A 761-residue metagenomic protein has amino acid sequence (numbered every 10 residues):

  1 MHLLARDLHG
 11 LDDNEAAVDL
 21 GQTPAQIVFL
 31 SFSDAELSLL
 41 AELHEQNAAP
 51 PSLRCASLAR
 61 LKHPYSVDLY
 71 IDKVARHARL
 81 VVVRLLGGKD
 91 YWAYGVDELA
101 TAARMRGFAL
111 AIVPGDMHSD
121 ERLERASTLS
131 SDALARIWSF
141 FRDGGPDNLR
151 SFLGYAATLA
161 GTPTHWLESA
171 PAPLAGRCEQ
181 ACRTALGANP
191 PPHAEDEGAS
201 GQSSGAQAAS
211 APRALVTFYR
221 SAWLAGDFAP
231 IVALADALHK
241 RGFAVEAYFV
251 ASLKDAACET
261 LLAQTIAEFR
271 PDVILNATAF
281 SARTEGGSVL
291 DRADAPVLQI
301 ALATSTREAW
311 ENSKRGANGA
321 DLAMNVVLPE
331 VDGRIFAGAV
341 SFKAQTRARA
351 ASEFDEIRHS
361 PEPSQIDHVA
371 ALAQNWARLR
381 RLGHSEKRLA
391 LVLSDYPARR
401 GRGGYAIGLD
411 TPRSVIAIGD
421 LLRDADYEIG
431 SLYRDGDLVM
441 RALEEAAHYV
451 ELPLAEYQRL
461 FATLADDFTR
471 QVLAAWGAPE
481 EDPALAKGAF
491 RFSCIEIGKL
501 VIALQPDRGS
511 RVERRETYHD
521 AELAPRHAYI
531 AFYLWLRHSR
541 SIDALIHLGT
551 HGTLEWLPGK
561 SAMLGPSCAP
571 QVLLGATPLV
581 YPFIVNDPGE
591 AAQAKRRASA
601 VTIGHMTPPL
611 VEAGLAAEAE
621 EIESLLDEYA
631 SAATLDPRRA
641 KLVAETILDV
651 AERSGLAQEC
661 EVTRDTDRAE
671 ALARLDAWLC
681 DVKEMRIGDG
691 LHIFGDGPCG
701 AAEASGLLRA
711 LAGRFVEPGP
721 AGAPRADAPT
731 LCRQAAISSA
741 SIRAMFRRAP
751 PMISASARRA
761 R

Functional and structural regions predicted by a protein language model:
M1-R761: Ligand/cofactor-recognition surfaces for anionic moieties
